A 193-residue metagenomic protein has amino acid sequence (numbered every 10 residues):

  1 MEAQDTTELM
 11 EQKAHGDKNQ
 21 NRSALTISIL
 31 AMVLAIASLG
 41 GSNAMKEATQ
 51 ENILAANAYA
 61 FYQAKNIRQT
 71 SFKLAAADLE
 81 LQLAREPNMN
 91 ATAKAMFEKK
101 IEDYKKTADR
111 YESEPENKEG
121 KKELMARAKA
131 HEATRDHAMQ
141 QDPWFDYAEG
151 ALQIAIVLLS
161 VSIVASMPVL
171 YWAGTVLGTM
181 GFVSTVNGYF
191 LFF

Functional and structural regions predicted by a protein language model:
M1-T26: N-terminal positive-inside, membrane-proximal cytosolic segments immediately preceding the first
G16-A24, R135, M139-A148, M167-L170: Membrane-interface helix-boundary signature
R22, G150, I154-F193: Juxtamembrane interface at the cytosolic side of transmembrane helices
I29, I36-S38, E98, E102 (+3 more regions): Terminal, low-complexity, charged helical segments
L34-N57: Transmembrane signal-anchor/signal-peptide helices with a preference for the extracytoplasmic
N57-H131: Long, solvent-exposed extracytoplasmic domains/loops
E112-R127, D142-P143, P168, G174 (+1 more regions): Ligand-binding pocket scaffold of soluble enzyme catalytic domains
A126-L152, L158-I163: Short, aromatic-rich amphipathic segments at membrane interfaces that lie adjacent to a transmembrane helix or signal
